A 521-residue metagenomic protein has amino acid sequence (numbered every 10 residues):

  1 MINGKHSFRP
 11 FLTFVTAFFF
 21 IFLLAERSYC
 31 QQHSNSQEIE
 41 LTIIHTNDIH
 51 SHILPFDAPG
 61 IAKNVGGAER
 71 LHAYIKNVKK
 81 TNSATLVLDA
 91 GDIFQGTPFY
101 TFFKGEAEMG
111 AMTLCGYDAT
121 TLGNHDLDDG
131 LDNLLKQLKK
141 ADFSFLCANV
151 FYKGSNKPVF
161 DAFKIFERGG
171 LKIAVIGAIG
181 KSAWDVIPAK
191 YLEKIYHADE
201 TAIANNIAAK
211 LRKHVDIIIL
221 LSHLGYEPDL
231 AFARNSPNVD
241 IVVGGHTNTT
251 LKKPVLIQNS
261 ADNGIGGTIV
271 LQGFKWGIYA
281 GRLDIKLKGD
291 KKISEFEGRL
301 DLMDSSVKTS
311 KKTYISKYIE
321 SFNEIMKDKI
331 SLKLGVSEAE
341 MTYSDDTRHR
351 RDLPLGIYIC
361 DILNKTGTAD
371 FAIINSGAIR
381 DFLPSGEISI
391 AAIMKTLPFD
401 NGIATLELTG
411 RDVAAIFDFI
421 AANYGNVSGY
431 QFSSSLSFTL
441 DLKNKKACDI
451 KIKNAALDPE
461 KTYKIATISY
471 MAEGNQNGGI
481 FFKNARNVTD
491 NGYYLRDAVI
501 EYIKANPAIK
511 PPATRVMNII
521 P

Functional and structural regions predicted by a protein language model:
I2-V15: Bacterial N-terminal signal peptides that target proteins for export
T13-L23: Bacterial N-terminal signal peptides
C30-S306, E324, D345, R350-I362 (+5 more regions): Acidic, metal/ion-coordinating pockets
S294, L302-I388, M394: Hard-cation-handling environments
L363, T409, I465: Hydrophobic, well-ordered secondary-structure elements that form the walls of internal hydrophobic environments
G386-S428: C-terminal catalytic subdomain
D449-M471: Low-complexity, glycine/alanine/valine/leucine- and proline-rich hydrophobic stretches
A466-K483, N487, N491: Type III/flagellar export substrates
